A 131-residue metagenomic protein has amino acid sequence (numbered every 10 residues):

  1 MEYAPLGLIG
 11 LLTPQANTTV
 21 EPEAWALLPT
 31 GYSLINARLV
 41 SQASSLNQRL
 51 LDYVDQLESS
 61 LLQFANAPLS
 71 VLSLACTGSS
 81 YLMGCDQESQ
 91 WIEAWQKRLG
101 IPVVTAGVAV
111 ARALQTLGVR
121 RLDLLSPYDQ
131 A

Functional and structural regions predicted by a protein language model:
M1-S59, A131: N-terminal glycine-rich anion-binding loop in soluble enzyme alpha/beta folds
A4-G7, T30, P68, L99 (+1 more regions): Residue-level preference for short coil/turn positions at secondary-structure junctions
T13-T18, C76-G84, P127-A131: Gly/Ser/Thr-rich loops at beta-strand to alpha-helix junctions that form or flank small-molecule/cofactor-binding
A43, N47-V54, G78-C85, G100 (+1 more regions): Short gly/ser-rich anion-binding loops that grip negatively charged ligand groups
L51-V54, Q90-W91, R121-L122: Short, hinge-like loop/turn segments at secondary-structure boundaries
L61-V108: Glycine/small-residue-rich loop that forms an oxyanion/phosphate-binding "nest" at active or ligand-binding sites
W95-A131: Conserved beta-alpha
